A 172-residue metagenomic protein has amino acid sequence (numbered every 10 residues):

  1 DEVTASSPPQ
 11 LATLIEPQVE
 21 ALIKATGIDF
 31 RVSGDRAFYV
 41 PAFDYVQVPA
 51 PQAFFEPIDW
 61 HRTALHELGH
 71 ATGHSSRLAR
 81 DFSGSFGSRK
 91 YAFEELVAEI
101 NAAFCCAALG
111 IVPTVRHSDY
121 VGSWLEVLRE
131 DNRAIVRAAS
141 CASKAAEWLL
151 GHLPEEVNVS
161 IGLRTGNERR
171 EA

Functional and structural regions predicted by a protein language model:
D1-F55: Contiguous, non-catalytic segments that form substrate-binding/exosite surfaces or channel walls
I15, H61, E94-V97, A138: Hydrophobic (often cysteine-bearing) scaffold residues that line and stabilize catalytic clefts of nucleotide/cofactor
L22, L68, N101-C105: Residues within well-ordered alpha helices
V40-A42, A79-F82, R116-W124: Short, conserved phosphate-binding/catalytic loop or strand-edge motifs used in phosphoryl-/nucleotidyl-transfer
V46-T63, S88, A92-F93: Short pre-active-site segment immediately N-terminal to the catalytic Zn-binding motif
R62-S75, A98: Active-site recognition of the HExxH zinc-binding catalytic motif
A71, S75-F93, F104: Amphipathic, heptad-repeat alpha-helical segments used for oligomerization and assembly
Y91, A103-A172: Long, well-structured alpha-helical subdomains associated with metal-dependent extracellular/ecto-lumenal hydrolases
